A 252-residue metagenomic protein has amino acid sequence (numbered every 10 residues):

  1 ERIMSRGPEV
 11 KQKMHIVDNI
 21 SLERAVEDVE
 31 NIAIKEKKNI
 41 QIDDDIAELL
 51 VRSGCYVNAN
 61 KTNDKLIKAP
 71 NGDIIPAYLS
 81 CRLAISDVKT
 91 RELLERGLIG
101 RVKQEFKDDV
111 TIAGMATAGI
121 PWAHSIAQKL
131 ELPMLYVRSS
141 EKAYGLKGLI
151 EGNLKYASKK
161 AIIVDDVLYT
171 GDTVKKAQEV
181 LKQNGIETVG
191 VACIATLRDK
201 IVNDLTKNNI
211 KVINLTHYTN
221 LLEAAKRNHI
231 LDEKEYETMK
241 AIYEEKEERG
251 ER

Functional and structural regions predicted by a protein language model:
R2-L50, E179-R252: PRPP-dependent phosphoribosyltransferase catalytic core
G7-E105: Active-site-facing substrate-recognition patch
G100, H124, Q128, E179 (+1 more regions): Short, well-ordered alpha-helices that flank and scaffold nucleotide-derived cofactor binding pockets
E105-V110, K155-S158: Short helix-loop-beta connector
K107-A118, A192: Short glycine-rich phosphate-binding loop at a beta-alpha junction
I112-A113, L135, V189, I213: Structural detector of well-ordered beta-strand residues that form the stable sheet scaffold of enzyme domains
W122-I162, T170-K175: Short, glycine/charge-rich flexible loops or terminal/linker lids adjacent to PRPP-binding catalytic cores
